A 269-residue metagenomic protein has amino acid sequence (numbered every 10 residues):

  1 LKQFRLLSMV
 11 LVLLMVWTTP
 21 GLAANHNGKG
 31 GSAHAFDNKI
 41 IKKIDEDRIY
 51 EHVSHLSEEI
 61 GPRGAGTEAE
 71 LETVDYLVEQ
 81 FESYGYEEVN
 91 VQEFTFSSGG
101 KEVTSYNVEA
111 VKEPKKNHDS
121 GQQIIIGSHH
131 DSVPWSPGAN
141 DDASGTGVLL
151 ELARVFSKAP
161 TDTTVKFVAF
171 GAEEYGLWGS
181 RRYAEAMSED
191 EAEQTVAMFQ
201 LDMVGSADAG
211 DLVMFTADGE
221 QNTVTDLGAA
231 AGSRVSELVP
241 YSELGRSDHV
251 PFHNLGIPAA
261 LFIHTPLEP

Functional and structural regions predicted by a protein language model:
L1-S8: Bacterial N-terminal signal peptides that target proteins for export
L11-W17: Hydrophobic core
W17-K29: Sec-dependent signal peptide cleavage junction
H26-E72, Y84, H129-D131, L201-M203 (+1 more regions): N-terminal capping segment at the start of a domain
A35-I44, E58-A69, V78, F96-S98 (+5 more regions): Second-shell loop/turn segments in exported
K43, E51, T195, A209-M214 (+1 more regions): Active-site-adjacent mobile loop/cap segments within catalytic or ligand-binding domains
E51-E113: A non-catalytic alpha/beta surface segment that caps or lines the substrate-entry region of metallo-dependent hydrolase
V103-S105, S132-L227, G245, H249: Acidic/histidine-rich catalytic neighborhood of metal-dependent amide-processing enzymes
